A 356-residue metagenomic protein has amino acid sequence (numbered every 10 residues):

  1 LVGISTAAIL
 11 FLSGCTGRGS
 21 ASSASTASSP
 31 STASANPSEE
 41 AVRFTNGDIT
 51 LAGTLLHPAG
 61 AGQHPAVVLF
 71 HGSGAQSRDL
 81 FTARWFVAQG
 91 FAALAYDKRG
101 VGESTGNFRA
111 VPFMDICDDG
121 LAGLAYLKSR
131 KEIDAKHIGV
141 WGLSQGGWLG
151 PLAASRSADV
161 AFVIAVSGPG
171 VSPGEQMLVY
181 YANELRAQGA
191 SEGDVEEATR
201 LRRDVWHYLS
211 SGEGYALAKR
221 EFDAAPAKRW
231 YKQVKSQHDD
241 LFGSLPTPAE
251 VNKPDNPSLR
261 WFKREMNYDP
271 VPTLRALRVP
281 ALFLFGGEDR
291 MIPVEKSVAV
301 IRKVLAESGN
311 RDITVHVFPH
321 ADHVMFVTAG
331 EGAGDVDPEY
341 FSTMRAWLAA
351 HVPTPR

Functional and structural regions predicted by a protein language model:
T32-A61: N-terminal cap/lid segment of alpha/beta-hydrolase-fold proteins
H64, F70-A75, S144: Active-site glycine-rich loops that stabilize anionic/oxyanionic intermediates across multiple enzyme folds
G74-W85, K98: The serine-hydrolase catalytic nucleophile loop
V87-T105: Conserved alpha/beta-hydrolase
V111-K131: Alpha/beta-hydrolase active-site loop
V166-R275: Accessory cap/linker subdomain of secreted extracellular hydrolases
L277, F283-F285, D289: Short beta-strand/loop motif that positions the catalytic acidic residue of the alpha/beta-hydrolase fold
T314, A321-M325, G330-R356: Catalytic active-site module of serine/aspartate enzymes centered on a nucleophile-bearing elbow/loop
